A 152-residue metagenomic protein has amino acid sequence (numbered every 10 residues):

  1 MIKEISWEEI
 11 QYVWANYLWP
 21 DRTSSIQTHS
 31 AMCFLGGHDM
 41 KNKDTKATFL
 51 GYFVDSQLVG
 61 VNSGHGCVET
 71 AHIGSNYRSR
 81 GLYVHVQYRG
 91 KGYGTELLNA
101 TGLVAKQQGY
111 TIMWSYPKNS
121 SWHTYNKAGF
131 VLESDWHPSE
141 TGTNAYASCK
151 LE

Functional and structural regions predicted by a protein language model:
M1-V13: A short beta-loop-alpha structural element at the N-terminal edge of CoA-dependent acyl/N-acetyltransferase catalytic
W14, Y125-N126, F130: Conserved active-site tyrosine of GNAT-family acetyltransferases
W14-V54: Active-site rim helix/loop that mediates acceptor-substrate recognition in acyltransferases
G51, Q57-T70, N76-R78, Y83: Conserved beta-strand in the GNAT
Y88, G92-A100: Conserved acetyl-CoA pyrophosphate-binding loop and the N-cap/start of the following alpha-helix in GNAT-like
L97, S121-T124: Conserved short alpha-helix immediately C-terminal to the canonical SAM/SAH-binding motif I of Rossmann-like
A105-K118: Conserved GNAT acetyl-CoA-binding A-motif
W114-Y116, V131-C149: Conserved catalytic-core motifs of GNAT/GCN5-like acyltransferases
